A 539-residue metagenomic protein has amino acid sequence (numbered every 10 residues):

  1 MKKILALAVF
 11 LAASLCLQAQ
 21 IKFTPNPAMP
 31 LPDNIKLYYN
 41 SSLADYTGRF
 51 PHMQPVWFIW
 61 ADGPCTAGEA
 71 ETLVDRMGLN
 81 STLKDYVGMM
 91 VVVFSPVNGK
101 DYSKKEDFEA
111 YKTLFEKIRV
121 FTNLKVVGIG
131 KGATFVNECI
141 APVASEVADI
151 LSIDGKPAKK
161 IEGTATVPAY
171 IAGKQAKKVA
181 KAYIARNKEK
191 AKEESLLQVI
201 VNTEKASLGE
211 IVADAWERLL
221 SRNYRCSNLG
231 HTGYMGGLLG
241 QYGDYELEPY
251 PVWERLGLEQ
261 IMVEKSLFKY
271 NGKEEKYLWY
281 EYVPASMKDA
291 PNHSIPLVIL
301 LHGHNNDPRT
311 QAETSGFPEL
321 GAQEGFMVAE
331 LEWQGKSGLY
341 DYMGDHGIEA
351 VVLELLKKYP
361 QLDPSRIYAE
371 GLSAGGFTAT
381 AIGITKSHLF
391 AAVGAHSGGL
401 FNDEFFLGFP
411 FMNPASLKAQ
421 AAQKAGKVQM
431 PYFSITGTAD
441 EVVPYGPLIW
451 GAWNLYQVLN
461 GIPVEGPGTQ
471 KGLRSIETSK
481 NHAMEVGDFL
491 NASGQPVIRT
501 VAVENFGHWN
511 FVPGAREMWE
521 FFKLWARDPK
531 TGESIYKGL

Functional and structural regions predicted by a protein language model:
M1-I4: Positively charged n-region of N-terminal signal peptides that target proteins for export
V9-Q18: Hydrophobic h-region of N-terminal signal peptides that target proteins for export in Gram-negative bacteria
A19-V56, Y86-M89, F94, K105-K112 (+10 more regions): A domain-start/cap signature at the N-terminus of enzymes
Y46-Q54, W60-Y102, M287-Y340, N402-D403 (+2 more regions): Short substrate-entry loop that stabilizes the transition state in hydrolases
V56-W60, M90-F94, N123-G128, A148-I153 (+11 more regions): Structural recognition of the beta-strand scaffold that forms the well-ordered cores of secreted hydrolase catalytic
G99-T122, E138, L339-Q361, A369 (+1 more regions): Alpha/beta-hydrolase active-site loop
E116-T166, S365-V428: Primarily recognizes the serine-hydrolase "nucleophile elbow" in alpha/beta-hydrolase and SGNH/GDSL folds
V143-E204, L400-G494, N505-H508: The feature captures the conserved acid-bearing segment of alpha/beta-hydrolase catalytic domains
